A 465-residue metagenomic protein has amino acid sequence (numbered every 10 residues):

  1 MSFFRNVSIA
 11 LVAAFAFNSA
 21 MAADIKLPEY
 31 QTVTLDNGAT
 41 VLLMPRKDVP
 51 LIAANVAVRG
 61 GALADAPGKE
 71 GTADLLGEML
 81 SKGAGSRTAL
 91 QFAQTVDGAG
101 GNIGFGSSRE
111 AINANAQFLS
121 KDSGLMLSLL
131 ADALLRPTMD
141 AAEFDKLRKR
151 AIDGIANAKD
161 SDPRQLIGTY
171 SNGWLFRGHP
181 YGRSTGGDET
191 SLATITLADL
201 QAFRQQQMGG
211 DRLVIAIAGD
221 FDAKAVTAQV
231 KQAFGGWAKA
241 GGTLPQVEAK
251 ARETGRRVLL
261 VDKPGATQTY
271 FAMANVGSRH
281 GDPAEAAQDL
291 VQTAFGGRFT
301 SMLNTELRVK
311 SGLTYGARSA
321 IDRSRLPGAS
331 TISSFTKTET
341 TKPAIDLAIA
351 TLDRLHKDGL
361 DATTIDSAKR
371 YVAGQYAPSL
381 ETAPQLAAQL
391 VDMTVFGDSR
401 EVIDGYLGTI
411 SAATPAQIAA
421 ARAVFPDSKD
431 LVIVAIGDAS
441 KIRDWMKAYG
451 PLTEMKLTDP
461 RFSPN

Functional and structural regions predicted by a protein language model:
M1-I9: Bacterial N-terminal signal peptides that target proteins for export
S8-N18: Bacterial N-terminal signal peptides
A23, R177, V214-R279, L380 (+1 more regions): An aromatic/glycine/proline-enriched structural segment found at the starts of mature extracellular/organellar domains
A23-P50: N- or domain-start disorder-to-order transition segments that initiate the globular core
T40-V41, D199-Q201, L244, G255-L260 (+2 more regions): Glycine-rich, charged/polar anion/phosphate-binding loops that engage phosphate groups from diverse ligands
L42-L80, R87-L134, D153-G154, P163-T190 (+6 more regions): M16 family metallopeptidases and their MPP-like homologs
A99, V230, P245-Q246, L259-L260 (+4 more regions): Short beta-alpha junctions and helix-cap segments that line functional grooves
T169, L197-A233, K429-D430: Non-catalytic, conformational "gating/processing" segments within enzyme and secreted inhibitor domains
